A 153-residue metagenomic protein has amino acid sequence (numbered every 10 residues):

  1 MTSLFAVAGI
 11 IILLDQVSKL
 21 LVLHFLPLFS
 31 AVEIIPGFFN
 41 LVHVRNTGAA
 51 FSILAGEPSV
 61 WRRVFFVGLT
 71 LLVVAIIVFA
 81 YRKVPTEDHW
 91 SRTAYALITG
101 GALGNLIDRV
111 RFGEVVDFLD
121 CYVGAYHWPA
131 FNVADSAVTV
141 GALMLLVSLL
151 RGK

Functional and structural regions predicted by a protein language model:
M1-K153: Alpha-helical transmembrane bundles and membrane-interface segments of multipass inner-membrane proteins
